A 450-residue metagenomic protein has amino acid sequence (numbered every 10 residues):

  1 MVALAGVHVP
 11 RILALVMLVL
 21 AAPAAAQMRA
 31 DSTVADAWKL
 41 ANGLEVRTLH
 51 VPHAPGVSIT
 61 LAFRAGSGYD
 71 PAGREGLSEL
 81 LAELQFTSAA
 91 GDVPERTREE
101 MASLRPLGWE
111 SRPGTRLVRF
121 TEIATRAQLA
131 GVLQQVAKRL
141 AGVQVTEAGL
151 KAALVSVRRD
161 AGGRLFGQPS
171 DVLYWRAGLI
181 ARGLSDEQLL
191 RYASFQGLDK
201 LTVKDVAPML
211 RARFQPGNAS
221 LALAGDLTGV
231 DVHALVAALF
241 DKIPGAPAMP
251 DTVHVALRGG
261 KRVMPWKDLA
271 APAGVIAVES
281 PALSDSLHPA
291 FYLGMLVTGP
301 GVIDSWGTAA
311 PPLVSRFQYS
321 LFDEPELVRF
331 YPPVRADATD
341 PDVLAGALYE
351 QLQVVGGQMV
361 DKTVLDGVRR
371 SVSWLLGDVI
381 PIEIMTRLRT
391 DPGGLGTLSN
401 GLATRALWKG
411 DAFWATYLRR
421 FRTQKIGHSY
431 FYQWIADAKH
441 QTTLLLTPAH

Functional and structural regions predicted by a protein language model:
M1-L13: Bacterial N-terminal signal peptides that target proteins for export
P10-P23: Bacterial N-terminal signal peptides
Q27-M28, S220-G225, Y331, D366-H450: C-terminal regions of mature proteins
M28, G183-D186, Q215-P216, S220-A282: An aromatic/glycine/proline-enriched structural segment found at the starts of mature extracellular/organellar domains
M28-W38, G178-A219, M249-V253, L388 (+1 more regions): Histidine-acidic residue clusters that define the catalytic metal-binding segment of zinc metallopeptidase domains
S32-A35, A41-L44, A54-T60, R64 (+14 more regions): Extracytoplasmic
T60-I123, G131, Q188-S194, V297-L313 (+1 more regions): M16/MPP (pitrilysin/insulinase) zinc-metallopeptidase core fold and M16-derived inactive scaffolds
E99-M209, G346-E350, L365-P392: Acidic/histidine-enriched segments that form metal/cofactor-coordinating and catalytic pocket/exosite environments
